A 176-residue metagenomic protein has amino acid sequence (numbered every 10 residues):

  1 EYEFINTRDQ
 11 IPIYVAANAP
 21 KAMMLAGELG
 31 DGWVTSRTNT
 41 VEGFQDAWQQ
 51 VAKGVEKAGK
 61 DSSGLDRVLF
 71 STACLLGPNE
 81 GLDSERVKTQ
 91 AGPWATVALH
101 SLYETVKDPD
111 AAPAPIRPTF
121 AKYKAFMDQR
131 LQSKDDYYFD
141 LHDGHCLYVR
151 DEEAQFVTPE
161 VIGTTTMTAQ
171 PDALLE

Functional and structural regions predicted by a protein language model:
E1-F4, F44-L175: An alpha-helical appendage that flanks or caps ligand/catalytic pockets
N6-P12, G30-D31, K60-L65: Short, well-ordered coil/turn segments that N-cap beta-strands
I13-A16, W33-T35, L65-T72: Hydrophobic faces of well-ordered beta-strands that scaffold small-molecule active sites in alpha/beta enzyme cores
A16-L25, M167-L175: Short, acidic/polar
L25-V34: Glycine-enriched alpha-helix->loop->beta-strand junction motifs that scaffold or abut catalytic
T38-V41: Short, acidic/turn-prone active-site loops that include or flank metal/cofactor- and phosphate-binding residues
